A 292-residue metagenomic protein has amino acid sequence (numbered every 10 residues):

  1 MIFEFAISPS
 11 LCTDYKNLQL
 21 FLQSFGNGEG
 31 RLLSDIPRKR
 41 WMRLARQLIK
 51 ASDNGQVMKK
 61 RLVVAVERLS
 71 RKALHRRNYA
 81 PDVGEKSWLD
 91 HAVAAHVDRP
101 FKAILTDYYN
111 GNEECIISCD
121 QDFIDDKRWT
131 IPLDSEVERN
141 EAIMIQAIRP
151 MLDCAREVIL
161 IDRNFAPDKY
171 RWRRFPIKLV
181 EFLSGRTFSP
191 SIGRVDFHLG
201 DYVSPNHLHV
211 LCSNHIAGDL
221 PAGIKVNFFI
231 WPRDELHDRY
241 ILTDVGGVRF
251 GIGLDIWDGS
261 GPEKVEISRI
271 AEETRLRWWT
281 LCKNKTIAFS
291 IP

Functional and structural regions predicted by a protein language model:
M1-E141, A166, I177-P292: PLD/PLD-like phosphodiesterase catalytic module centered on the HKD motif
M144-Q146: Leucine-rich repeat
M151-A155: Secondary-structure "cap/kink" motif recognition
R156, L160-D162: Conserved P-loop NTPase "ATPase switch" module shared by AAA+ and STAND
R171-I177: Leucine-rich repeat
